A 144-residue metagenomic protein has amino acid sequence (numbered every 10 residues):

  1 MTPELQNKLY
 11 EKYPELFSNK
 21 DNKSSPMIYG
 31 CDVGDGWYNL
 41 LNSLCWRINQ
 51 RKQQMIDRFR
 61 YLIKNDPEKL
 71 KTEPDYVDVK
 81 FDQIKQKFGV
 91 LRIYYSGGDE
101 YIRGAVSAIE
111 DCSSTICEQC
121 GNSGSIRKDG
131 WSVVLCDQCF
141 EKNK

Functional and structural regions predicted by a protein language model:
M1-K8, L44, Y95, V134-C139 (+1 more regions): Feature 926 captures the class I aminoacyl-tRNA synthetase adenylation module centered on the KMSKS loop
M1-S43, N49: General detector of N-terminal leader/presequence modules that precede the first folded domain
L9, I28, Y61, V77-K85 (+1 more regions): Generic preference for hydrophobic/aromatic residues in regular secondary structure cores
P14, K87-L91, G124, G130: Glycine-centered flexibility motif
C31, V90, G98-D99, N122-S125: Intrinsically disordered, low-complexity regions
C45-I116: A broadly conserved sequence feature marking short terminus-proximal activation segments in nucleic acid-centric
R103-K144: Cys/His-clustered metal-coordination modules, chiefly Zn-binding fingers
